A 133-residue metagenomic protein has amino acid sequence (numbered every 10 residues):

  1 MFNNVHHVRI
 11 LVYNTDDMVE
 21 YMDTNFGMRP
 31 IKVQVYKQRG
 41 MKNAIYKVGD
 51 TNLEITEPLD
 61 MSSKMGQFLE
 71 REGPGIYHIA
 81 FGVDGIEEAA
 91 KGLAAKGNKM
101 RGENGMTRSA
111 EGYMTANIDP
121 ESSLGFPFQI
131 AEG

Functional and structural regions predicted by a protein language model:
M1-V19, I76-F81, E132-G133: N-terminal beta-strand motif that seeds the catalytic metal site of vicinal oxygen chelate
N4-H6, F26-R29, G49: The feature marks the first
N14-P30, G92-K96: Amphipathic alpha-helical segments
P30-V48, N52, T115-P120: N-terminal strand-loop-strand beta-hairpin
A44-K47, A90-G133: Vicinal oxygen chelate
G49-E54, H78, A131-E132: Extracellular/lumenal glycan-associated surfaces
I55-M65: Conserved secondary-structure micro-motifs at functional edges
L69-A95: Short, solvent-exposed interaction modules
